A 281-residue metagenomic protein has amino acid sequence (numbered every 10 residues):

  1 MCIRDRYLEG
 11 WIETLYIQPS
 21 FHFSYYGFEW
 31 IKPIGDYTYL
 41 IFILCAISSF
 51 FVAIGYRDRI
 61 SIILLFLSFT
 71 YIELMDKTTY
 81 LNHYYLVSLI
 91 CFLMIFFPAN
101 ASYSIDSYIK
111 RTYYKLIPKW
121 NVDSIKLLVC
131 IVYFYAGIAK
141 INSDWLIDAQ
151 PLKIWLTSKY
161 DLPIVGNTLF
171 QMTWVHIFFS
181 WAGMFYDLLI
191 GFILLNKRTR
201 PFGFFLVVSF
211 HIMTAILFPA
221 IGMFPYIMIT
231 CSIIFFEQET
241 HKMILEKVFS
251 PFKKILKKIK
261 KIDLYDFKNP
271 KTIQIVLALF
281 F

Functional and structural regions predicted by a protein language model:
R4-F281: Alpha-helical membrane-anchoring segments
